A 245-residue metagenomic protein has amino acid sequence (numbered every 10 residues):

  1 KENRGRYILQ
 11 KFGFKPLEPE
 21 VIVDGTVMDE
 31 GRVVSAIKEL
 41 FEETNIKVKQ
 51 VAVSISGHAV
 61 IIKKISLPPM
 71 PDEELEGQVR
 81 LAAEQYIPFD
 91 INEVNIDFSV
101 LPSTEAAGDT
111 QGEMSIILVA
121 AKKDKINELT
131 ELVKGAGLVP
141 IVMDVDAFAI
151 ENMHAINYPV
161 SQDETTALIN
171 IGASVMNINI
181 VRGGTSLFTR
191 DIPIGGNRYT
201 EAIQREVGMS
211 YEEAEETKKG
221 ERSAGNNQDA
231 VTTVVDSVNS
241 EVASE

Functional and structural regions predicted by a protein language model:
K1-P16, K49-S54, N157-F188, I192-R198 (+1 more regions): Gly/Thr-rich phosphate-binding beta-strand-loop-beta motif of the actin/hexokinase/Hsp70
K11-E42, N227-A230: N-terminal phosphate-binding loop and adjacent alpha-helix
E30-V34, E76, I126, T200 (+2 more regions): Amphipathic alpha-helical transducer elements in NTP-driven molecular machines
R32-N45, I156-T165, S244-E245: Phosphate-interacting basic helix/loop segments used at nucleotide- and nucleic-acid interfaces
I37-Q50, A136, M209: Phosphate/pyrophosphate-binding loops at sites that engage ATP/ADP/AMP, CoA/4′-phosphopantetheine, polyphosphate
Q50, S54-N157: Active-site neighborhood for divalent-cation/phosphate handling
L75, M209-T217: Small-residue helix-packing motif on alpha-helices
A214-E245: Adenine-nucleotide phosphate-binding core of ATP-dependent small-molecule kinases
